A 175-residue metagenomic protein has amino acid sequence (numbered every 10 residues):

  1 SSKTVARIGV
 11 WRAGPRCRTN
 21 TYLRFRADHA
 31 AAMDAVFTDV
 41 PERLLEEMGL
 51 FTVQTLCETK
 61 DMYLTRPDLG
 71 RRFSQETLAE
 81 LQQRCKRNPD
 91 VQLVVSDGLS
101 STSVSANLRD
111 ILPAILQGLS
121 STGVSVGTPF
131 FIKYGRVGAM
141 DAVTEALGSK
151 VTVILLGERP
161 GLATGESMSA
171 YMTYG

Functional and structural regions predicted by a protein language model:
S1-L78: Active-site loop/lid in soluble adenylation, ligation, and acyl-transfer enzymes
E47, R87, G148-S149: Short, well-ordered loop/turn elements at secondary-structure boundaries
V53-C57, V126-G175: A structural signal for small-residue-enriched, beta-sheet-centric alpha/beta enzyme cores and oligomeric scaffold folds
D61-L64, S103-V104, A163-T164: Short helix/loop capping segments that flank catalytic or ligand/cofactor-binding pockets
R71-A79, E166, Y171-T173: Conserved alpha/beta core surface patches that mediate binding of polyanionic ligands
E80-E145: Internal active-site segments that recognize and position negatively charged phosphoryl groups and nucleotide moieties
